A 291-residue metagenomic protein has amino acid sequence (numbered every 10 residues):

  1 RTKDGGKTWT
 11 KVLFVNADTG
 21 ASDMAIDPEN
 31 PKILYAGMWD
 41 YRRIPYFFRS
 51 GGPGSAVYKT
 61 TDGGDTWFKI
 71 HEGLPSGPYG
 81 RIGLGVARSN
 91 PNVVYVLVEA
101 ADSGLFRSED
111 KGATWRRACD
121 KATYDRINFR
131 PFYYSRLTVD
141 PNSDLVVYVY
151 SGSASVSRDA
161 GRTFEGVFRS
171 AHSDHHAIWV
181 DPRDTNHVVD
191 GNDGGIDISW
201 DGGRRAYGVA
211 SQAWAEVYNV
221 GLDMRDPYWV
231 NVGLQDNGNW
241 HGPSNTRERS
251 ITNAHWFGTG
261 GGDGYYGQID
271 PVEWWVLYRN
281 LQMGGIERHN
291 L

Functional and structural regions predicted by a protein language model:
R1-L291: Beta-propeller blade termini and top-face loops
